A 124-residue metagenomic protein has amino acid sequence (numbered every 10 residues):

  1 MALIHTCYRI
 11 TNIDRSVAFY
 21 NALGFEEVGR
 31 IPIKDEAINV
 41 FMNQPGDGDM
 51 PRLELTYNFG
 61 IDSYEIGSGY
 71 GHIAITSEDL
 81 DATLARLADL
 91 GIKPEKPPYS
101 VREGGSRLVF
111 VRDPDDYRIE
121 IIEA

Functional and structural regions predicted by a protein language model:
M1-A2, A124: Absolute protein N-terminus
A2, Y8-M50: Core segments of cupin and vicinal oxygen chelate
T11-D14, D62-R118: Vicinal oxygen chelate
E26-D35, K96-R102, I122-A124: Conserved catalytic-core motifs of GNAT/GCN5-like acyltransferases
M42-D47, V111-P114, A124: Active-site beta-strand termini and strand-to-loop segments that position acidic
G48, G60-D62: Active-site/binding-pocket entry motifs
R52, R118-I121: Short glycine-/small-residue motifs
